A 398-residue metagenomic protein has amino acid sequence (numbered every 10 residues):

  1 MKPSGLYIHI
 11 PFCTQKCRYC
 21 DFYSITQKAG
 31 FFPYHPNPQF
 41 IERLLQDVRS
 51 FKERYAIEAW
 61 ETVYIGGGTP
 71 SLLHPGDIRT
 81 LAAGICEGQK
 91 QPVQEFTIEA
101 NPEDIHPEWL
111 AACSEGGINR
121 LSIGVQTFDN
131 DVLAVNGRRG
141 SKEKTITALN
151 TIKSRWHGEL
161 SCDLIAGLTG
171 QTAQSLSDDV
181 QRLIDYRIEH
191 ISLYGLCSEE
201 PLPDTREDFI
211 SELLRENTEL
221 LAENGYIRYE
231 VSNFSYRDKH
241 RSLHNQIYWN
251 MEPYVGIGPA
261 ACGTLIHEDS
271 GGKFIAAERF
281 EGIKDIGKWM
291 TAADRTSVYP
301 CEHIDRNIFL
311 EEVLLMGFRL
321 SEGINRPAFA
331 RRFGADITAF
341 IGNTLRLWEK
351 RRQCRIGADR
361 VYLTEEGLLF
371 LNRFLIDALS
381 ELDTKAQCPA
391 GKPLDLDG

Functional and structural regions predicted by a protein language model:
M1-Y7, T14-Q15: Flexible, acidic/Gly-rich N-terminal and inter-domain linker regions that tether and position cofactor-handling modules
K2-P3, S24-R54, E58-A335, G391-G398: C-terminal scaffold of the Radical SAM
I8-I10, V125: Alpha/beta-hydrolase
P11-S24: Local cysteine-cluster metal-coordination motifs and their immediate loop/turn environment, predominantly Fe-S cluster
A335-L347: Short amphipathic alpha-helical interaction segments
E349-D359: A short, conserved structural fragment
R360-T364: Minor-groove-contacting beta-hairpin "wing" of winged helix-turn-helix DNA-binding domains
E366-G398: Short, amphipathic alpha-helical interaction segments positioned at domain boundaries
